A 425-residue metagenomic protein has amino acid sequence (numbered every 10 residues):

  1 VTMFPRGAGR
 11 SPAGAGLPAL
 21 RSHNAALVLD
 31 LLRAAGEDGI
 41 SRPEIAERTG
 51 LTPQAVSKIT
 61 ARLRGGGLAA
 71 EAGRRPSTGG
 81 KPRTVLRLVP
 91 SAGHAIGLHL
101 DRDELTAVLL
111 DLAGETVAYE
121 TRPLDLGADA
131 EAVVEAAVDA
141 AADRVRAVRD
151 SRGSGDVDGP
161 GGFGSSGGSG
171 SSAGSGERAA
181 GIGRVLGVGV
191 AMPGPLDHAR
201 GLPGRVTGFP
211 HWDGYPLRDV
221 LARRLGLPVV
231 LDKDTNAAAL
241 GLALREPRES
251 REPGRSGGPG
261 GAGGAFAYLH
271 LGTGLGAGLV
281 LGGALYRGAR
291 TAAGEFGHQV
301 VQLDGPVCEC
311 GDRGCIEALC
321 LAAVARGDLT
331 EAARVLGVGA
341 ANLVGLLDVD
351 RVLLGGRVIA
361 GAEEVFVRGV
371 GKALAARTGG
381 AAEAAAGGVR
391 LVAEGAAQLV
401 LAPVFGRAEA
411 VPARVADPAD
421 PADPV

Functional and structural regions predicted by a protein language model:
V1-E71, T78-P82, R87-T121, D125-G153 (+5 more regions): ATP-binding/phosphotransfer module of carbohydrate and carboxylate kinases, centering on a glycine-rich
R74-P76, N236: Short, solvent-exposed loop/turn elements at beta->coil junctions and helix N-caps that rim active or binding pockets
R184-G311, C315-C320, A410-P424: Phosphate-binding/catalytic loop of phosphoryl-transfer enzymes
